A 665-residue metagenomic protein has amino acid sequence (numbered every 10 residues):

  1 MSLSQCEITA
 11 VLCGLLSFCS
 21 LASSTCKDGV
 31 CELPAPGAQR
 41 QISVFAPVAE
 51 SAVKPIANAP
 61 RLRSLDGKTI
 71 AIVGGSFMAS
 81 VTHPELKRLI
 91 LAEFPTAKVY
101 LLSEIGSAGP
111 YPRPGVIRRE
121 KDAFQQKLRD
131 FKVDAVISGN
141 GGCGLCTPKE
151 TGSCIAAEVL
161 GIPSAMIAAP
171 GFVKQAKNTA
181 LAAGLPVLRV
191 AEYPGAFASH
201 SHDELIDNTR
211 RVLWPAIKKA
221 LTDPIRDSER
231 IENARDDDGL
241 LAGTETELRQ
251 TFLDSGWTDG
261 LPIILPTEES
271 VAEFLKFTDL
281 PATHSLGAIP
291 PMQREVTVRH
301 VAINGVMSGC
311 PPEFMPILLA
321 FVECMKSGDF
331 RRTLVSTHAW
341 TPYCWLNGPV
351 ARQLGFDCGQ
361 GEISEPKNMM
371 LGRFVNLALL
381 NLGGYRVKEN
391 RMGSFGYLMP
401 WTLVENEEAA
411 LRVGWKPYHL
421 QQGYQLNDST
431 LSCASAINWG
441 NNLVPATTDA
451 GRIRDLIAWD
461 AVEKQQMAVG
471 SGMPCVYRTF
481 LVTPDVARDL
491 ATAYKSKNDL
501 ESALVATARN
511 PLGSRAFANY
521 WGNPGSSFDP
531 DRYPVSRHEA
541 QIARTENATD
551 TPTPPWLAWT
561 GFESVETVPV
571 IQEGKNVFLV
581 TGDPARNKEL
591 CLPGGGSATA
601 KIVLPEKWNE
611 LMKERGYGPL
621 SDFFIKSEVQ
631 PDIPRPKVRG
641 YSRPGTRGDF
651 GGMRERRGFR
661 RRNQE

Functional and structural regions predicted by a protein language model:
C6-I8, L16, A22-A49: Helix-enriched interaction subdomains in cytosolic or periplasmic regions, typified by TIR/SEFIR signaling/NADase cores
E50-N58, R113-L128: Glycine-rich, highly charged phosphate/nucleotide-binding loops
V73-Y100: Glycine-rich phosphate/diphosphate-binding loop of Rossmann-like nucleotide-binding domains
E93-P112, V187-P194: Short beta-strand elements in bilobed, periplasmic/extracellular small-molecule ligand-binding domains
R119-D134, G152-A156: Short, well-structured alpha-helical segments in soluble
K149-K177, R189-E192: Short, acidic/small-residue loops that bind anionic groups at enzyme active sites
P194-E229: A charged, well-structured terminal subsegment
A234-Y641, G645-G652, R657-R662: Non-transmembrane, aqueous-exposed alpha-helical and coiled segments at domain scale
